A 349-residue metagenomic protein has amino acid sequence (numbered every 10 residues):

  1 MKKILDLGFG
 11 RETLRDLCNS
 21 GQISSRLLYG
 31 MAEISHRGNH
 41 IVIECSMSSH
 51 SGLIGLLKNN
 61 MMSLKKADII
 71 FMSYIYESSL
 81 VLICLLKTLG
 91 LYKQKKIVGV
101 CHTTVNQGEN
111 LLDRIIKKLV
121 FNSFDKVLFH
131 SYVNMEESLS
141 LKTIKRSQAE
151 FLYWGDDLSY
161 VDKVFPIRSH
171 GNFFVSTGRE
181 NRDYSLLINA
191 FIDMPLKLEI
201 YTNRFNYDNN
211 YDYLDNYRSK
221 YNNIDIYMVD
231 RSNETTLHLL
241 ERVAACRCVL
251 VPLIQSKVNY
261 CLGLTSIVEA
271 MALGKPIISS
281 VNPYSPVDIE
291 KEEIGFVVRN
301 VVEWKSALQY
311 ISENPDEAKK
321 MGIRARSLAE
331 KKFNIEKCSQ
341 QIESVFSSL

Functional and structural regions predicted by a protein language model:
M61-K65, G108-V127: Membrane-proximal helix-turn-helix segments that form the acceptor-binding/catalytic region of lipid-linked
L139, E150-G171, S185: Acidic anion/phosphate-binding donor-loop and adjacent secondary structure in glycosyltransferase catalytic cores
P166-R182, L187-Y201: Conserved donor-binding/catalytic core segment of Leloir-type glycosyltransferases
T202, Y211-V243: Nucleotide-activated donor-binding/catalytic signature segment of Leloir-type glycosyltransferases, i.e., the conserved
N233-L237, E241, V249-V268, S279-V287: Nucleotide-sugar-dependent
R247, G274-P276: A short alpha->beta transition loop at the rim of the catalytic pocket in nucleotide-sugar-dependent
K291-V302, Y310-D316: Conserved acidic donor-binding segment of nucleotide-sugar-dependent glycosyltransferases
Y310, E317-K332, Q341-S344: A short, well-ordered alpha-helix in the C-terminal region of glycosyltransferases
